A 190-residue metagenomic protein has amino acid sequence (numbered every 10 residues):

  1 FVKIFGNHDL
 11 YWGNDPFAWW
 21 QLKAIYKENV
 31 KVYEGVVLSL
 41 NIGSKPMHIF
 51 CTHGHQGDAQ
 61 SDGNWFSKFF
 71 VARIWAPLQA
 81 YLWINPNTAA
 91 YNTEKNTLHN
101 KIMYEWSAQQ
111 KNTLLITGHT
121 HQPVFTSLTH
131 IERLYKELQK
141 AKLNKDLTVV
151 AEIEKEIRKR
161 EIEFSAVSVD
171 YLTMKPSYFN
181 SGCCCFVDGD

Functional and structural regions predicted by a protein language model:
F1-D190: Extended recognition/assembly regions associated with phosphoester-bond processing machinery
